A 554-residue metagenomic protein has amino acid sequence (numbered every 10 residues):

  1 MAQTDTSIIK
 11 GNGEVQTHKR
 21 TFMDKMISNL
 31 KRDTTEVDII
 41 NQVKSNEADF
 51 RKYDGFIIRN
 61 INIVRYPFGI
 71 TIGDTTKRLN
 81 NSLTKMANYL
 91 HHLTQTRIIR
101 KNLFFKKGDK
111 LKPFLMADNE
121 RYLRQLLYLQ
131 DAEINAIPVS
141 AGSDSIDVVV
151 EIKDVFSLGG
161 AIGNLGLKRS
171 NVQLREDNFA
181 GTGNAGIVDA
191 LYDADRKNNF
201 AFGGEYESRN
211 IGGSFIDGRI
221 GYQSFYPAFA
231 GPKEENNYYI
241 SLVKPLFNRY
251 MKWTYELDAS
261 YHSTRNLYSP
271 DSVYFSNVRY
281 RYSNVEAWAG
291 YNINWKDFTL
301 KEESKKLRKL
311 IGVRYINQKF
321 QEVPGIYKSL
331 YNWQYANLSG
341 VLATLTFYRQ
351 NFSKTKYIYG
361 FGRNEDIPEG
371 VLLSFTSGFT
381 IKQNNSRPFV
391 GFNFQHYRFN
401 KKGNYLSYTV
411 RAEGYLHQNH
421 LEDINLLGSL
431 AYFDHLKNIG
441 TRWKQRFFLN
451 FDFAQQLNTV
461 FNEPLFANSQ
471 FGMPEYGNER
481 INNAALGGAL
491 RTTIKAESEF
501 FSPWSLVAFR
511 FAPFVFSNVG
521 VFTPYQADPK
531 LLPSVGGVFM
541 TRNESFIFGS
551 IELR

Functional and structural regions predicted by a protein language model:
A2-L421, Y432-R554: Immediate N-terminus of the mature polypeptide
I424-L430: Basic/polar, acidic-poor N-terminal "presequence/leader" segments that form or can form short amphipathic helices
